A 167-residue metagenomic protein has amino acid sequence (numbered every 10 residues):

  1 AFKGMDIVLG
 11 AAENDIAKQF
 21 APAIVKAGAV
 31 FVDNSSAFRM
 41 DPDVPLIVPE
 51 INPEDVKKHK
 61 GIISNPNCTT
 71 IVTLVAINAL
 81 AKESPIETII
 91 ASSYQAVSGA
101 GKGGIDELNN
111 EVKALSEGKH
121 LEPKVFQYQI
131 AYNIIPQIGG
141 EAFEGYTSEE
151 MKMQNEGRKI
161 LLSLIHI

Functional and structural regions predicted by a protein language model:
A1-I130, L162-S163: N-terminal Rossmann-like NAD(P) cofactor-binding subdomain of oxidoreductases, focused on the glycine-rich
P136-F143: Glycine-rich phosphate/diphosphate-binding loops and the adjacent beta-loop-alpha structural elements that coordinate
G145-S148: Alpha/beta catalytic cores of group-transfer enzymes, especially the acyltransferase/condensing modules of polyketide
M151-L162: Short amphipathic alpha-helix segments
I165-I167: Conserved small/polar residues in nucleotide/adenosyl-binding loops
